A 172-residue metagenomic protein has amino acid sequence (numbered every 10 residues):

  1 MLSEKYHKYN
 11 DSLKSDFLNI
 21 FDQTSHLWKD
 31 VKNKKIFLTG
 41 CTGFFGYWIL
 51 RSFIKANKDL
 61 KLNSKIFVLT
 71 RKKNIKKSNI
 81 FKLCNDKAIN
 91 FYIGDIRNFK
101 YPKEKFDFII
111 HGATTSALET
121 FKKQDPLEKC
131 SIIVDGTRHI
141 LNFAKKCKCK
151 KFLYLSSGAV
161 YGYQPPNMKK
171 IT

Functional and structural regions predicted by a protein language model:
M1-F108: N-terminal Rossmann/SDR dinucleotide-binding element
T39, L69, I109-T115, F152-G158: SDR active-site strand-loop-helix element
T39, S131-V134: Short, solvent-exposed loop/helix junctions and linker helices that flank or host conserved functional motifs
W48-I49, S78-N79, T120-F121, Y163-P165: Short glycine-/acidic-enriched loop or helix-start segments at secondary-structure transitions that form or flank
L50, V134-L141: Short, hydrophobic/amphipathic alpha-helical packing segments that form internal helix faces or helix-helix interfaces
F53-K55, C84-N85, I109, P126-K129 (+1 more regions): Glycine-rich, phosphate-binding/catalytic loops in enzymes
I93-I132, Y163: NAD(P)H-binding glycine-rich loop region in Rossmannoid oxidoreductase-like domains and their noncatalytic homologs
R138-T172: Conserved Rossmann-fold NAD(P)-dependent oxidoreductase catalytic core, especially the SDR/UDP-sugar
